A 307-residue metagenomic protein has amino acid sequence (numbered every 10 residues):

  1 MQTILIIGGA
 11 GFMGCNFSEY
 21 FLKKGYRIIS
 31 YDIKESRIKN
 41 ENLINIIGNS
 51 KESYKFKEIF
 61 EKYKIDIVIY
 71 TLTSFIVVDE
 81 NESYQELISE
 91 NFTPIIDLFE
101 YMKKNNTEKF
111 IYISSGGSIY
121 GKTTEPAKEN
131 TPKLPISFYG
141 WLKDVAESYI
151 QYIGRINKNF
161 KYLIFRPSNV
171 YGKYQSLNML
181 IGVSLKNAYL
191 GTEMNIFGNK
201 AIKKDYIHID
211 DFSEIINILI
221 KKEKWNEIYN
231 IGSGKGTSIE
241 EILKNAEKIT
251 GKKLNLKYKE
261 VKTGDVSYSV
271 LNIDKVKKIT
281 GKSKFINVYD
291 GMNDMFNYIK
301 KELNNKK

Functional and structural regions predicted by a protein language model:
I4-K24: N-terminal Rossmann NAD(P)H-binding glycine-rich loop of SDR-like oxidoreductase domains
N42-E52: Rossmann-fold cofactor-recognition segment
S53-E90: NAD(P)H-binding glycine-rich loop region in Rossmannoid oxidoreductase-like domains and their noncatalytic homologs
Y70, I96-F138: Conserved Rossmann-fold NAD(P)-dependent oxidoreductase catalytic core, especially the SDR/UDP-sugar
V77-V78, Y112-P126, F138, D144 (+2 more regions): Conserved catalytic-site region of short-chain dehydrogenase/reductase
E86-P94, K133, S137, W141-D144 (+1 more regions): Glycine-rich NAD(P)-binding loop of the Rossmann-fold in SDR/ketoreductase-type enzymes
L134-L163, Y189: Active-site Tyr-X1-5-Lys
A188-K307: C-terminal substrate-binding subdomain of Rossmann-fold SDR/epimerase-dehydratase oxidoreductases
